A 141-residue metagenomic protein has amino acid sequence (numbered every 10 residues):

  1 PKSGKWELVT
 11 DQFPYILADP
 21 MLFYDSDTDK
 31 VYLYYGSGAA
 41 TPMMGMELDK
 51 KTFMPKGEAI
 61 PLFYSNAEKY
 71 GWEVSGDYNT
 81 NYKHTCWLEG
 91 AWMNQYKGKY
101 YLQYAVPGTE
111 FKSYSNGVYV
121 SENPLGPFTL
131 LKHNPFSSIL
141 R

Functional and structural regions predicted by a protein language model:
P1-R141: Carbohydrate-active catalytic/glycan-binding domains of CAZyme proteins, especially the secreted or lumenal ectodomains
